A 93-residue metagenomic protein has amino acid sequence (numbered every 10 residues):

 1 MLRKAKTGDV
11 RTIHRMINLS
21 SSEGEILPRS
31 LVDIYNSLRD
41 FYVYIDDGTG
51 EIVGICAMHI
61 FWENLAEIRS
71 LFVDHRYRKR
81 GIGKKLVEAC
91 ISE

Functional and structural regions predicted by a protein language model:
M1-L27, I45-D46: Short amphipathic alpha-helix that is part of the acyltransferase structural core
L27-L31, E88-A89: A generic local structural motif
V32-L38: Short loop/turn motifs at secondary-structure junctions and domain boundaries
V43, G50-H59, A66-F72: Conserved beta-strand in the GNAT
G48-T49, R76: Residue-level recognition of short loop/turn positions
V73, K79-S92: Conserved acetyl-CoA-binding loop-helix of GNAT-fold acetyltransferases
